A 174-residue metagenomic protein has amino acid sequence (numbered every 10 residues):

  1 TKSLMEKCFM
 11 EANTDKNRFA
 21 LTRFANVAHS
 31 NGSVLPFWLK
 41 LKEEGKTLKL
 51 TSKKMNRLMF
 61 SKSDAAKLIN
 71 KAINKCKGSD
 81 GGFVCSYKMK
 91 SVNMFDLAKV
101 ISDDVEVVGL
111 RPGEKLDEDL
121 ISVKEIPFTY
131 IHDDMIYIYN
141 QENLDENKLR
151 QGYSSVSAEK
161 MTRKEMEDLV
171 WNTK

Functional and structural regions predicted by a protein language model:
T1: Active-site helix of classical SDR
L4-K174: Strand-loop microenvironment adjacent to phosphate/nucleotide-handling motifs in alpha/beta enzyme folds
